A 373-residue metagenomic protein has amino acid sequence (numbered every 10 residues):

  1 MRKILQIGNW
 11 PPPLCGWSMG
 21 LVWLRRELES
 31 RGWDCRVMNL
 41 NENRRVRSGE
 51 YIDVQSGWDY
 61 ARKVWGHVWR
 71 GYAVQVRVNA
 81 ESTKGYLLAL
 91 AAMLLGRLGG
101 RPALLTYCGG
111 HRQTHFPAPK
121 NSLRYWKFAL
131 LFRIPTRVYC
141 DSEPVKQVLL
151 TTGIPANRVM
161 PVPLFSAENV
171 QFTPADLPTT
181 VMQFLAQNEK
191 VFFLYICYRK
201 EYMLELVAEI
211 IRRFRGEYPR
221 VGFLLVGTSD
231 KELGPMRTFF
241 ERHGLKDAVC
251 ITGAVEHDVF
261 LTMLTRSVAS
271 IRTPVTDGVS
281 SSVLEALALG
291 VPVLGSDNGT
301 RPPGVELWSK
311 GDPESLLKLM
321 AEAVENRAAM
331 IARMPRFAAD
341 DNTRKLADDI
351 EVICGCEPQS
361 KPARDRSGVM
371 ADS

Functional and structural regions predicted by a protein language model:
L5-Q6, A175-Y202, A208-I211, R215 (+1 more regions): Conserved donor-binding/catalytic core segment of Leloir-type glycosyltransferases
N39-N43, Y195, G222-P235, G253: Glycosyltransferase donor-sugar binding loop
R133-A175: Donor nucleotide-sugar binding/catalytic pocket of nucleotide-sugar-dependent glycosyltransferases
M236-V255: Nucleotide-activated donor-binding/catalytic signature segment of Leloir-type glycosyltransferases, i.e., the conserved
V275: Aromatic "clamp/platform" in nucleotide-sugar-dependent glycosyltransferases that forms part of the donor/acceptor
V283, A288, P292-G295: Short hydrophobic beta-strand element within catalytic cores of glycosyltransferases and related nucleotide-activated
D297, P302-E322: Change "using UDP/GDP/dTDP sugars" to "using nucleotide sugars
E325-K361: A charged, aromatic-enriched C-terminal amphipathic alpha-helix characteristic of glycosyltransferases across folds
